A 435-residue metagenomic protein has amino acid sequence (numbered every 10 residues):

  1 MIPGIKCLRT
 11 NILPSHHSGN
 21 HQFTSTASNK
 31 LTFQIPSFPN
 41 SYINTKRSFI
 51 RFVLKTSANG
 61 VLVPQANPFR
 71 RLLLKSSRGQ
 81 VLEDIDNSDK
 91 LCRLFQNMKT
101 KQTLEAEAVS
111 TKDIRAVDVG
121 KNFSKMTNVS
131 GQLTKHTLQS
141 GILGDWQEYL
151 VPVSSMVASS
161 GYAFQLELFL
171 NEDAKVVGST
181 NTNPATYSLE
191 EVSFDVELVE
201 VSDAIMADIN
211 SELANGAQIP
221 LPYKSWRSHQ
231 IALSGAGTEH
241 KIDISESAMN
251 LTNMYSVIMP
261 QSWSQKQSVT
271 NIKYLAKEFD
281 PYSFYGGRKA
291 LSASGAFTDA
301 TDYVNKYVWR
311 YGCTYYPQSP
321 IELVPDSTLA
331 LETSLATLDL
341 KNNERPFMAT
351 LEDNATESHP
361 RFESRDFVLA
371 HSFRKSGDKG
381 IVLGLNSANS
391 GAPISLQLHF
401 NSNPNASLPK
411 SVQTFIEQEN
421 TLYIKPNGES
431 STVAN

Functional and structural regions predicted by a protein language model:
M1-N435: Short, low-complexity Pro/Thr/Gly
